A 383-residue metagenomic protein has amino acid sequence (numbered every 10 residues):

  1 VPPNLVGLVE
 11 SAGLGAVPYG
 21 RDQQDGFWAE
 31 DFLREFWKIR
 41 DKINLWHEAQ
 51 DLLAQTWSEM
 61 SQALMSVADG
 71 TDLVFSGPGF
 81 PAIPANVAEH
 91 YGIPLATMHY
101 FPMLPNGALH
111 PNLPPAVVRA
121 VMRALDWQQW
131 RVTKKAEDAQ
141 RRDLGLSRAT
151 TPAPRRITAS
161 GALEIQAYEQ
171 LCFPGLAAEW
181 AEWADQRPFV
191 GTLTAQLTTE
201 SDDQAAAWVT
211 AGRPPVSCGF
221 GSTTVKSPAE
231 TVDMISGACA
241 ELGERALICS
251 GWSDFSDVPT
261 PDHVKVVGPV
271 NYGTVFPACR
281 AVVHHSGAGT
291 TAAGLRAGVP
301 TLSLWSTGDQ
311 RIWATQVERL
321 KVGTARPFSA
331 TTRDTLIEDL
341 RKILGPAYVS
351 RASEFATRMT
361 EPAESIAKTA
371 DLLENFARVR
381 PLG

Functional and structural regions predicted by a protein language model:
V1-V17: N-terminal subdomain of nucleotide-sugar transferases
L14-T71, W130, K135-E137: Phosphate/nucleotide-donor binding subsite
L53-R123, L171: Conserved nucleotide-sugar donor-interacting segment of glycosyltransferase catalytic cores, predominantly GT-B
V74-S76, V267-Q316: A donor-sugar binding/catalytic signature common to diverse glycosyltransferases and related nucleotide-sugar
P94-P174, E182-D185: Active-site-proximal region of nucleotide-activated glycan assembly enzymes, centered on histidine/acidic-rich loops
Q170-A281: Donor-nucleotide binding loops and adjacent catalytic segments primarily of GT-B fold Leloir glycosyltransferases
G308-D339, S350: Change "using UDP/GDP/dTDP sugars" to "using nucleotide sugars
R333-G383: C-terminal amphipathic helix plus adjacent low-complexity, charged tail appended to glycosyltransferase catalytic
